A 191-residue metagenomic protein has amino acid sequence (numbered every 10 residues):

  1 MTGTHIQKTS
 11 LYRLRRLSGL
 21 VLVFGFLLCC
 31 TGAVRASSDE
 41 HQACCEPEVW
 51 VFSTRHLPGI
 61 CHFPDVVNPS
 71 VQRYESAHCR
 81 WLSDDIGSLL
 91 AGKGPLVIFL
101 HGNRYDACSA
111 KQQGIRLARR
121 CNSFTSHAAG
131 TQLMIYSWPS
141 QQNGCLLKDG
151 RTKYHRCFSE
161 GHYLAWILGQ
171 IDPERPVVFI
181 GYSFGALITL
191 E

Functional and structural regions predicted by a protein language model:
M1-L14: N-terminal secretory signal peptides that target proteins for export/translocation
L11, V23-L146, T152-H155, I167-P173: Flexible, membrane-associating and regulatory peripheral segments of lipid-active enzymes
R16-V23: Sec-dependent signal peptide recognition, specifically the positively charged N-region followed immediately by
R116-L117, E160, I188: Short, solvent-exposed amphipathic alpha-helices that sit in or adjacent to ligand/effector-binding or catalytic
E160-I167: Structured alpha-helical segments in the cores of large, soluble enzyme domains
A165, L190-E191: Short, hydrophobic alpha-helix immediately C-terminal to the catalytic nucleophile
E174-Y182: Alpha/beta-hydrolase fold nucleophile elbow
G181, G185, T189: Gly/Ala-rich beta-loop-alpha elbow adjacent to hydrolase catalytic centers
